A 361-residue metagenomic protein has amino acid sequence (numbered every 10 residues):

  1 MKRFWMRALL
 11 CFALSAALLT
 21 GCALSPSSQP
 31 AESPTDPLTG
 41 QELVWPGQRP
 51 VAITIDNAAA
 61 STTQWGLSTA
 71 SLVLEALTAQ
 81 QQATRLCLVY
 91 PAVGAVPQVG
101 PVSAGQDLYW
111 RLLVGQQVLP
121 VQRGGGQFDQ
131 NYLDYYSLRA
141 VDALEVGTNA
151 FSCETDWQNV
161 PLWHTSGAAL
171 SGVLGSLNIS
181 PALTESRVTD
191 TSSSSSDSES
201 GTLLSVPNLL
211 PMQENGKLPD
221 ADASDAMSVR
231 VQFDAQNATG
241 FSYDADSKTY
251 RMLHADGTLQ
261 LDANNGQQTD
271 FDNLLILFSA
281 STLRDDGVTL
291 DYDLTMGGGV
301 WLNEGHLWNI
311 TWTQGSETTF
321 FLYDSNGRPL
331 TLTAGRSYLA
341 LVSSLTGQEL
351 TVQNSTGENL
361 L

Functional and structural regions predicted by a protein language model:
M1-L9: Bacterial N-terminal signal peptides that target proteins for export
L18-G21: C-terminal motif of bacterial Sec signal peptides marking the signal peptidase cleavage site
A23-P26: Bacterial signal peptide processing site
Q29-L74, Q81-L361: A surface/extracellular/periplasmic glyco- and lipid-processing/surface-interacting theme
